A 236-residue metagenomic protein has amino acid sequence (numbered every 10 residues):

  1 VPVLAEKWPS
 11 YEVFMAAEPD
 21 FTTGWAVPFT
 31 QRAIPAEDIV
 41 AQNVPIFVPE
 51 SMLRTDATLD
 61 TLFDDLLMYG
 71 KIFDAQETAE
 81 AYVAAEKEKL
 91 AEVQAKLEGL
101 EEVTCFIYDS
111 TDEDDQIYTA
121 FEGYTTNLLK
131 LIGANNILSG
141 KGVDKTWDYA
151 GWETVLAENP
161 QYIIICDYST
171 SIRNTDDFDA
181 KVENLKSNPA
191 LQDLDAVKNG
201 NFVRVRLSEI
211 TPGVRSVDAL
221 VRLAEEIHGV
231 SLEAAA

Functional and structural regions predicted by a protein language model:
V1-I72, W152-A190, E225: Acidic/His-rich segments in extracytoplasmic proteins that coordinate ligands and/or metal ions
V1-K7, R54, D115-Q116, L138-T146 (+1 more regions): Short, solvent-exposed loop/beta-turn-alpha elements that line the ligand-binding surface or hinge of extracytoplasmic
P35-D114, S139, V197-A236: Extracytoplasmic substrate-binding proteins
L67, A84, G123-K130, E153: Internal, well-ordered alpha-helical scaffold/interface segments that support domain packing or protein-protein contacts
K96-L100, L128, T154-A157: Short, conserved, surface-exposed binding loops centered on an aromatic residue
Q116-A120, T175-D177: Short, well-ordered secondary-structure micro-motifs
Y118-W147: Alpha-helical, coiled-coil/dimerization segments enriched in small aliphatic residues
S139-T154, E158, Y162-I163, D167-T170 (+5 more regions): Acidic/histidine-enriched, beta-strand-rich ligand/metal-binding domains
